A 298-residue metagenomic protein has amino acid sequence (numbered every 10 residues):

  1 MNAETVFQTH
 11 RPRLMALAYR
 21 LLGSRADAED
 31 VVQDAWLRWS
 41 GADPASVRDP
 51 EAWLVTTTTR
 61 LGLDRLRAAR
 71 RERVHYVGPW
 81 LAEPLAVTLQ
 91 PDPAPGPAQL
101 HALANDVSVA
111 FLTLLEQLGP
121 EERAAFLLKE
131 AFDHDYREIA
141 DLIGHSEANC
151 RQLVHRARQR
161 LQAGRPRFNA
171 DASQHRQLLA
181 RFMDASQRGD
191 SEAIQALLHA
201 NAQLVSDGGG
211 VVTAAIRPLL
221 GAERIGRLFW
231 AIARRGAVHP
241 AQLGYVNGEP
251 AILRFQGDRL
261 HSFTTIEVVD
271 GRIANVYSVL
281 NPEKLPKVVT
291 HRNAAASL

Functional and structural regions predicted by a protein language model:
M1-D30, D34-W36, S40-D184, D190-S191 (+1 more regions): Active-site-adjacent scaffolding segments
M1-N2, N293-L298: Actinobacteria-biased recognition of intrinsically disordered, low-complexity terminal regions
A45, D258-R259, L280-E283: A short acidic/small-residue loop/turn micro-motif
N105, Q242-G244, R254: Short acidic-hydrophobic surface loop/beta-edge motif
I194, A202, G271: Hydrophobic pocket/interface hotspot
A200-A241: A solvent-exposed, acidic/Ser-Thr-rich amphipathic alpha-helical stretch
P250-G257: Short beta-strand segments that buttress and anchor functional surface loops
F263-N293: Short beta-strand edge/turn micro-motifs at domain boundaries
